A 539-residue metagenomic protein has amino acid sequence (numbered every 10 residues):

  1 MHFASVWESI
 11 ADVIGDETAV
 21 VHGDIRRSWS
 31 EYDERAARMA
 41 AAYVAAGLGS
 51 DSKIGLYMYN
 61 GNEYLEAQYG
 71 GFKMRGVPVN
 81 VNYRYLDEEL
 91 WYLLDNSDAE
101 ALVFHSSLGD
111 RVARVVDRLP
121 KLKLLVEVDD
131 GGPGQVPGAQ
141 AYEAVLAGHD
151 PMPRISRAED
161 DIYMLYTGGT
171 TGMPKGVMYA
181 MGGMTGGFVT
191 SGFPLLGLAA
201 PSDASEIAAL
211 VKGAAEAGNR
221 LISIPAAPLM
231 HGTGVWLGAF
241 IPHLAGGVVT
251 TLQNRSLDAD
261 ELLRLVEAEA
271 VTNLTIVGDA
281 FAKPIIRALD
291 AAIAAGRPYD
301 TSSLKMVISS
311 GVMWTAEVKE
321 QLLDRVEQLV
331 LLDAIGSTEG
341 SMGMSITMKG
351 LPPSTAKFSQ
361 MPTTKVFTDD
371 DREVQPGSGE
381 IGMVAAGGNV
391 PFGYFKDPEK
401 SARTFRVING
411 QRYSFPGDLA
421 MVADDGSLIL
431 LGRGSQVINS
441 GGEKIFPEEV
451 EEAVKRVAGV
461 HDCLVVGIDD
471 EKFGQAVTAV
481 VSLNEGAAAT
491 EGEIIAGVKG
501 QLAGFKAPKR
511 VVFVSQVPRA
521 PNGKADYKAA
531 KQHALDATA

Functional and structural regions predicted by a protein language model:
T18-G61, Y69, L86-W91: Conserved AMP-binding/adenylate-forming core of the ANL superfamily
A45-A46, G76-A144: Structural core segment of the AMP-binding/adenylate-forming
Y85, W91-Y92, E100-F104, G387 (+4 more regions): AMP-binding/adenylate-forming catalytic core of the ANL superfamily
V128, A503-A525: AMP-binding/adenylate-forming catalytic domain of the ANL superfamily
G148-G168, G172-M173, M178, K212-I222: Conserved pre-ATP/AMP-binding loop-to-beta segment of ANL
G169, A245, V271-I276, I286-S354 (+2 more regions): Gly/Ser/Thr-rich phosphate-binding loop
T185-A226, M230-T275, A288, A292: Conserved AMP-binding/adenylation subdomain of ANL enzymes
K365-A385, D424-D425, A487-E491, A525-D526: Conserved beta-loop-beta connector loops within the AMP-binding
